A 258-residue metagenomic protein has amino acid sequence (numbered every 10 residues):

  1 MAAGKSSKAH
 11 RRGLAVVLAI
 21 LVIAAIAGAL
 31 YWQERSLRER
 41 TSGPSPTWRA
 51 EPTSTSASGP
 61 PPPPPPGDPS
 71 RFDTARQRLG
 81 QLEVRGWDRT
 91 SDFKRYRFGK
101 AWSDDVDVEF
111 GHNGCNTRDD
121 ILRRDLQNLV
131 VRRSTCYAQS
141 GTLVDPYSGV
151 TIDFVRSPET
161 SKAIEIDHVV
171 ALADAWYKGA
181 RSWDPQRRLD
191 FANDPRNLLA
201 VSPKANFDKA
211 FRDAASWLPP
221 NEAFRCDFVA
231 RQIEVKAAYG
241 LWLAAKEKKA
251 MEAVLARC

Functional and structural regions predicted by a protein language model:
S6-A19: N-terminal Sec-pathway targeting helices
A9-H10, S91-K94, Y137, A244-K249: Short coil/turn segments at secondary-structure boundaries
V16-A29: Hydrophobic membrane-insertion alpha-helices, especially the h-region of bacterial N-terminal signal peptides
L30-R78: N-terminal low-complexity, Pro/Thr-rich disordered segments that flank secretion/membrane-targeting signals
P60-P61, D68-T90, R133, P220-A223 (+1 more regions): Post-signal peptide N-terminal regions of Sec-secreted extracellular proteins
V84-E165, V169-V170: Secreted/periplasmic proteins that engage bacterial cell-wall peptidoglycan
A138, Y147-C258: Domain-level detector of nuclease and nuclease-like folds in predominantly extracellular/periplasmic contexts
